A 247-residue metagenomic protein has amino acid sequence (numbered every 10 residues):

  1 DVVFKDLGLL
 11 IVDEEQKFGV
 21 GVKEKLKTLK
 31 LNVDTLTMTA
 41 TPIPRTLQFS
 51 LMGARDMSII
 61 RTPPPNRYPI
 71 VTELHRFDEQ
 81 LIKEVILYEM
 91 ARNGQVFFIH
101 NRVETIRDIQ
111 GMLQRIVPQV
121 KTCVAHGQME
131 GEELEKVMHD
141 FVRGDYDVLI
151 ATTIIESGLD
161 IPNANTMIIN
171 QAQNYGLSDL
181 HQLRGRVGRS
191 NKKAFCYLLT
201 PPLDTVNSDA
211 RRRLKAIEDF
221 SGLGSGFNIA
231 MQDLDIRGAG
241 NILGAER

Functional and structural regions predicted by a protein language model:
D1-K5, D13, T166, R186: Short intrinsically disordered, low-complexity coil segments enriched in acidic
D1-L9, V20, E24, E132-D140 (+1 more regions): Conserved helix/coil segment N-terminal to the catalytic DExD/H
V2-D6, L29-L31, S50-G53, L159-A164 (+2 more regions): Short glycine/proline-enriched turns and hinge-like loops at secondary-structure junctions
F4-N93: Post-DEXD/H (motif II) to motif III coupling segment of the RecA-like Helicase ATP-binding lobe
E79-F97, N101, T105-R247: C-terminal helicase module of SF1/SF2 nucleic-acid helicases/translocases
